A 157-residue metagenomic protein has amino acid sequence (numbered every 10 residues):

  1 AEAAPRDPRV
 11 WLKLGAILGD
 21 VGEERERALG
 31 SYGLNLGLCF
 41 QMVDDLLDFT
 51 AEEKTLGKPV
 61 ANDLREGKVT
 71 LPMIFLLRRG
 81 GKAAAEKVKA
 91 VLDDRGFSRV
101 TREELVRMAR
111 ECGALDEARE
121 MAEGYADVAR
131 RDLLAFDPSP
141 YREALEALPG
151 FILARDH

Functional and structural regions predicted by a protein language model:
A1-H157: All-alpha prenyltransferase/terpene-synthase fold signal
